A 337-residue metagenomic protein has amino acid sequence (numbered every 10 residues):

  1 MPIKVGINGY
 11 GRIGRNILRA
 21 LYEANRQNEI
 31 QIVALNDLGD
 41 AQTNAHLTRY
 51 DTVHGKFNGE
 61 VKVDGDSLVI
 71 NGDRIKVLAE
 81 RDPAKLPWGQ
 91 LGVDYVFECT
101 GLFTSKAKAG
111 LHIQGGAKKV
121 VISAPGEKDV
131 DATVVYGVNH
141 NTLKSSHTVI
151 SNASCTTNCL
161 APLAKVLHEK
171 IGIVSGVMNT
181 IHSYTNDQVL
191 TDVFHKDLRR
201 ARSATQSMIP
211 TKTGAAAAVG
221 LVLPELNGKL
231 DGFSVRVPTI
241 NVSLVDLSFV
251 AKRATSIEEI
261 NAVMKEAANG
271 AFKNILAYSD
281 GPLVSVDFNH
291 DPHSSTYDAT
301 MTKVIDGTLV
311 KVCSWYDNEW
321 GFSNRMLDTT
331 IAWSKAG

Functional and structural regions predicted by a protein language model:
M1-A201, D328, A336: N-terminal Rossmann-like NAD(P) cofactor-binding subdomain of oxidoreductases, focused on the glycine-rich
Y10, G14, S105, A153-T156 (+8 more regions): Generic structural signal for well-ordered, non-membrane alpha-helical segments in soluble metabolic enzymes
Y22-R26, K165-I173, S183-N186, T213 (+5 more regions): Generic secondary-structure signature for well-ordered alpha-helical cores
L38-A41, G126-E127, S154-T156, T180-D187 (+4 more regions): Glycine-rich beta-alpha junction loops
T142-K144, R200, V237-S243, V304-G307: Short, flexible turn/loop "capping" segments at secondary-structure junctions
S146-H147, S203-T205, V242-D246, L309-K311: Short, solvent-exposed beta-strand edge segments and adjacent coil->beta transition regions
G172-S234, I240: Catalytic core of tubulin tyrosine ligase-like
G232, L244, S248-G337: C-terminal active-site/capping subdomain that shapes the small-molecule cofactor and substrate pocket of enzyme
